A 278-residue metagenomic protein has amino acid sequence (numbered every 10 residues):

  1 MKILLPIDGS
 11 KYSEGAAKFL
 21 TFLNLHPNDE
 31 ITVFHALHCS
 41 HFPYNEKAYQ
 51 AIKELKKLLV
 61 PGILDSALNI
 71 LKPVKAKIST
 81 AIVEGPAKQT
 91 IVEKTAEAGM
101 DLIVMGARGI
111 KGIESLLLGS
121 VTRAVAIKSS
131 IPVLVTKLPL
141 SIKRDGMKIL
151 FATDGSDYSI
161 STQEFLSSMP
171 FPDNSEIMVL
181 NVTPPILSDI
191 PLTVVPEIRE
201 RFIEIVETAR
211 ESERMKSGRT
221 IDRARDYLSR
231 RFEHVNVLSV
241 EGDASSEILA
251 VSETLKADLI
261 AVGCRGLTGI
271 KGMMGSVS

Functional and structural regions predicted by a protein language model:
M1-Q50, K148-E204, S229-H234: Small/aliphatic-rich secondary-structure junction motif
K2, F22, H26, K88 (+2 more regions): Gly/Ser-rich helix-loop-strand patches that form or flank binding pockets for ribonucleotide-derived cofactors
P6, A81, A152, L238 (+1 more regions): Active-site-adjacent beta-strand anchor residues
K18-T21, D65, R123, E164 (+2 more regions): Active-site phosphate/pyrophosphate- and oxyanion-stabilizing loops and adjacent acidic/basic residues in soluble
T32-F34, S79-V83, L134, M178-L180 (+1 more regions): General small-molecule cofactor/ligand-binding pocket signal
Q50-E54, N69-I103, D222-I260: Structural beta-alpha unit
Q50-G62, E200-K216: A short acidic, glycine-rich active-site loop that binds or catalyzes chemistry on phosphate/adenosine moieties
V60-L64, L68, R214-S217, I221 (+1 more regions): N-terminal membrane-insertion helices
